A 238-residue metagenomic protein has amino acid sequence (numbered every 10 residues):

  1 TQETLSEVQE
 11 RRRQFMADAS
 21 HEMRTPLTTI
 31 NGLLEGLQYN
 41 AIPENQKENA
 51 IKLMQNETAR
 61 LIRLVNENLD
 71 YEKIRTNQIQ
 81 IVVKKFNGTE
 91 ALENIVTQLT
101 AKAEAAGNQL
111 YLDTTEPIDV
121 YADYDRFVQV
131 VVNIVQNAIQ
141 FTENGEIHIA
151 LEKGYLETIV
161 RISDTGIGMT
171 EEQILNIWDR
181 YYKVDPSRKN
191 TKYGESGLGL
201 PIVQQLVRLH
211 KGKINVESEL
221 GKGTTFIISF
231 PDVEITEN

Functional and structural regions predicted by a protein language model:
Q38-N45: Short acidic helix/loop segment immediately C-terminal to the autophosphorylated histidine in two-component histidine
N56-I62: Short alpha-helical segment of the dimerization/phosphotransfer core of two-component systems
T76-I81, D119-A122: Conserved micro-motifs of the catalytic ATP-binding
V82-N87, E104, Q109-I118: Conserved catalytic submotifs in the C-terminal HATPase_c
A138-I139: Short helix-loop "hinge" at the ATP-lid/N-box region of the Bergerat-fold HATPase_c
M169-K183: Short conserved segment of the HATPase_c
